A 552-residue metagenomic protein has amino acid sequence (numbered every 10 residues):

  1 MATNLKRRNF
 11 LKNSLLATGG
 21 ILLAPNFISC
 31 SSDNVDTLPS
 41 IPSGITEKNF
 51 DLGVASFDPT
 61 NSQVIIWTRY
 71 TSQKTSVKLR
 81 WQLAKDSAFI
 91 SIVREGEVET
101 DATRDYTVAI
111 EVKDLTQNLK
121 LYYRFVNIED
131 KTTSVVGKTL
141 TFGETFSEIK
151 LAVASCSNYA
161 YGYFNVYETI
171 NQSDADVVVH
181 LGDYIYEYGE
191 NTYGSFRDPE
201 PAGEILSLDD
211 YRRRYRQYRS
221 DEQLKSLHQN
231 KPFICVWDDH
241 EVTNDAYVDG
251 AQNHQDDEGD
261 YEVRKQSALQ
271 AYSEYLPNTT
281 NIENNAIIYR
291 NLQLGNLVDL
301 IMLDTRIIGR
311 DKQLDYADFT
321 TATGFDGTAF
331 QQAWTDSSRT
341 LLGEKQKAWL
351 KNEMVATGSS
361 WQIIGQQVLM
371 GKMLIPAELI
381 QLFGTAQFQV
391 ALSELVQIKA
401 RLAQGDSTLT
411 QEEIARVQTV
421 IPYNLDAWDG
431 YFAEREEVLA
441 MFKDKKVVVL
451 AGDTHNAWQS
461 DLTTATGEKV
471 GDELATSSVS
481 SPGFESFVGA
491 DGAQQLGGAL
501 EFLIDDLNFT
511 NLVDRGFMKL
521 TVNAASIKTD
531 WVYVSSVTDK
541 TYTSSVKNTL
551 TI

Functional and structural regions predicted by a protein language model:
T3, S14, G19-L22, D33-I552: Metal-dependent phosphoester/phosphodiester hydrolase catalytic core
